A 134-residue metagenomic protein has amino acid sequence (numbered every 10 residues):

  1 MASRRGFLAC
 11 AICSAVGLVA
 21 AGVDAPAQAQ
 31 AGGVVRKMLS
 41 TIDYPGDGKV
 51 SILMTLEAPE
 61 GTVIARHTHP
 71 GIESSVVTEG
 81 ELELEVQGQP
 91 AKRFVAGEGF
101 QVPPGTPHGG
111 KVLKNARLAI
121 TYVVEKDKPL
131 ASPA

Functional and structural regions predicted by a protein language model:
M1-G17: N-terminal secretory signal peptides and thylakoid transit peptides that target proteins across membranes
A21-D47: C-terminal segment of N-terminal export signals and the immediately downstream linker at the start of the mature
I52-T68: Conserved short histidine dyad/triad with adjacent acidic residue
T62-I64, E81-E85, G99: Short beta-strand segments in beta-sandwich/barrel cores
V63-A65, F100-G109: Histidine-centered metal-chelating micro-motifs
P70-Q87: Glycine- and acidic-residue-biased ligand/ion/polar-headgroup-sensing regions
Q89-P104: Short acidic-glycine-tyrosine-enriched beta hairpin
P104-K128: Ligand-binding loop in jelly-roll beta-barrel domains
